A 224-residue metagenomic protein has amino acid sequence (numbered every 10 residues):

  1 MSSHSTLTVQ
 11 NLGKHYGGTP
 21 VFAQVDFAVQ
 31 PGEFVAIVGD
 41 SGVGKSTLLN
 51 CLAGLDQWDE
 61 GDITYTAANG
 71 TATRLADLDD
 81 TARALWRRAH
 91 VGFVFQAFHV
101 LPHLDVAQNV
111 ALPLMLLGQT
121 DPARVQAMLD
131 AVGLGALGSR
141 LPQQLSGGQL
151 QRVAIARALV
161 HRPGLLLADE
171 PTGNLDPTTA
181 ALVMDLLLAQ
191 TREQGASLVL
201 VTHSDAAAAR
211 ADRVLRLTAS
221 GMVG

Functional and structural regions predicted by a protein language model:
S5-L7, L12-T218: ABC family nucleotide-binding domain
A219-G224: Conserved switch/coupling elements of ABC/ABC-like ATPase nucleotide-binding domains
